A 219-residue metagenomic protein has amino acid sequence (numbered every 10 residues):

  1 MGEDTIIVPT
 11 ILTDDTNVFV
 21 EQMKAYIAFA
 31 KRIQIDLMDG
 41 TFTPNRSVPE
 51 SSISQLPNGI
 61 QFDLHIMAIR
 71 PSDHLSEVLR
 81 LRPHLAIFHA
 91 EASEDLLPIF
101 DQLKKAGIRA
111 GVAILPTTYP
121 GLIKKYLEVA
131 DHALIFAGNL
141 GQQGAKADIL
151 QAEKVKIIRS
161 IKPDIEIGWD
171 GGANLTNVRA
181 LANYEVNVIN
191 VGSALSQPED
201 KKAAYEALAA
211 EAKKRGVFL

Functional and structural regions predicted by a protein language model:
M1-I87, S93-D95, Q102-K104, R109-A110 (+7 more regions): Conserved N-terminal beta1-alpha1 strand-loop-helix module at the mouth
A113, L134: Active-site pocket-lining/capping segments in soluble small-molecule metabolic enzymes
G138-N139, A145-V188, A194: Active-site/ligand-binding-proximal alpha/beta "capping" segment
